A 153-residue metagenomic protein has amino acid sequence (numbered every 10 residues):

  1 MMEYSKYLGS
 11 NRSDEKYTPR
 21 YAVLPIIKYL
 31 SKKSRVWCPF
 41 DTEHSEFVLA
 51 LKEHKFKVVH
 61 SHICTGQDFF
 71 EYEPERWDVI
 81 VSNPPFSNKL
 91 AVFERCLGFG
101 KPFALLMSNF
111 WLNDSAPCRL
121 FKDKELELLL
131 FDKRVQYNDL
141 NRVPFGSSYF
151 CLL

Functional and structural regions predicted by a protein language model:
M1-L153: Class I S-adenosyl-L-methionine-dependent methyltransferase catalytic core
